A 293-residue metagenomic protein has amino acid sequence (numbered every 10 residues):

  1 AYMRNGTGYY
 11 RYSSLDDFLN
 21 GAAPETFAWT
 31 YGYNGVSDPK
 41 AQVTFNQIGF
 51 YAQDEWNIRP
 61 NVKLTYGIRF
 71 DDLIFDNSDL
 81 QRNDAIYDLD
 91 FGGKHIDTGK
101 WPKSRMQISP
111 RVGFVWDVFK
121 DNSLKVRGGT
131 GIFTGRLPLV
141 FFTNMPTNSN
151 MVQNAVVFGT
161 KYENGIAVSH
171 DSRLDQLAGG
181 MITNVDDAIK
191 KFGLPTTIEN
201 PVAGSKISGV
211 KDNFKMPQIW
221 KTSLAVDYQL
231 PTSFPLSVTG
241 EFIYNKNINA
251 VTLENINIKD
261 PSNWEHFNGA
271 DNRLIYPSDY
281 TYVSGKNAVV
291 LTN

Functional and structural regions predicted by a protein language model:
A1-N293: Short acidic-glycine motifs
